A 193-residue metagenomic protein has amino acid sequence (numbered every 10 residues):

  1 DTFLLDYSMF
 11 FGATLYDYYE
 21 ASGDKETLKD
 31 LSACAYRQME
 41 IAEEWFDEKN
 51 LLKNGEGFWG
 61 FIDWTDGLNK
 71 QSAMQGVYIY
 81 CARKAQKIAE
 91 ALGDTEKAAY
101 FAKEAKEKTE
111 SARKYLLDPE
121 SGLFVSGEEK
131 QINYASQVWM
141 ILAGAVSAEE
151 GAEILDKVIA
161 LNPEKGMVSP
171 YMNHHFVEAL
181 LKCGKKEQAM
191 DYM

Functional and structural regions predicted by a protein language model:
D1-M193: Active-site core of glycosidic bond-cleaving carbohydrate-active enzymes
